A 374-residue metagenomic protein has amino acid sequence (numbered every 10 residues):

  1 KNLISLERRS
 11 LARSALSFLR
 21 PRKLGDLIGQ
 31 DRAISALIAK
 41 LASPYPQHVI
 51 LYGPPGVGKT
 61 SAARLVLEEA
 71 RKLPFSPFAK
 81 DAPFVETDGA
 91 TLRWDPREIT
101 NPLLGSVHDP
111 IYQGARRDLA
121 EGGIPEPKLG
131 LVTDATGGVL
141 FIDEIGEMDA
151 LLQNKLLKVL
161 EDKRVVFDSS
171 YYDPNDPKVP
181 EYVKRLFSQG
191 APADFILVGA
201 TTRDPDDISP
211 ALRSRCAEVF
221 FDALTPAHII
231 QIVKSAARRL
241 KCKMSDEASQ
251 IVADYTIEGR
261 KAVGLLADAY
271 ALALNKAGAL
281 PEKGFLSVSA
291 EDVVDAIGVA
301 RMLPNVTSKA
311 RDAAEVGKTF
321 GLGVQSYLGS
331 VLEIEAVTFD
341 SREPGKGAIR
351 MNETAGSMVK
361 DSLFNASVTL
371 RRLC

Functional and structural regions predicted by a protein language model:
S10-P54, S367-L373: Pre-Walker A (pre-P-loop) alpha-helix and adjacent loop at the N terminus of AAA/AAA+ ATPase modules, a conserved
L41-L92: Walker A/P-loop
K72-S106, I111, P174-D176: AAA+/P-loop NTPase substrate/partner-engagement loops
A90-R93, A217-I230: Conserved AAA+ ATPase "SRH/arginine-finger" region at the nucleotide-binding site
W94-L104, E126-D168, P205-S214: Conserved AAA+/SF3 P-loop NTPase catalytic/coupling segment centered on the Walker-B
H108-Q113, L151-G190, P210: Conserved catalytic/switch belt of AAA+ P-loop NTPases
T256-L274, F285-S289: The conserved phosphate-sensing helix
L280-L373: C-terminal engagement/docking regions of AAA+ P-loop ATPases
